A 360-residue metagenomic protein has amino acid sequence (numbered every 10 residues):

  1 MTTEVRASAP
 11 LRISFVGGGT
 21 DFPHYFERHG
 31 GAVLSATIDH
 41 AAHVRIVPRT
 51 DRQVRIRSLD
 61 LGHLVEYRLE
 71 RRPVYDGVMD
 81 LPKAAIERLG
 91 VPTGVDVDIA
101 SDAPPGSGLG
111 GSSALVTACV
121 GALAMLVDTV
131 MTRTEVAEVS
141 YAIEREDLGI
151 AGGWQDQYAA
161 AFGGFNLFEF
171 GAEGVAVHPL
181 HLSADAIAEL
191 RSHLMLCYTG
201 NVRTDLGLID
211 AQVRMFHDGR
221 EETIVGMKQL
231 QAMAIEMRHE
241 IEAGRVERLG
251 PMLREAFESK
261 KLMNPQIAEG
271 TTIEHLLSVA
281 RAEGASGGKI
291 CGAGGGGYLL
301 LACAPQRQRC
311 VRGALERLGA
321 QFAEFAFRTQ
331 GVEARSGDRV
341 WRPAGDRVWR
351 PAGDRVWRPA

Functional and structural regions predicted by a protein language model:
M1-V16, D21-F22, E27, V33-S35 (+4 more regions): C-terminal nucleotide
V91-D98: Conserved catalytic cysteine-centered active-site region of acyl-thioester-dependent Claisen-condensing enzymes
D96, M131-E138, G149: FAD-binding glycine-rich core of flavoenzymes that anchor FAD
A103-S107, S286: Short pre-catalytic strand/loop immediately N-terminal to key active-site residues, enriched for Gly-Thr
L109, K289-I290: A phosphate-binding catalytic loop at a beta-strand-loop-alpha-helix junction that coordinates phosphoryl groups
L109-T129, R133: DPxDG-like acidic metal-binding loop motif
G296: Glycine-rich active-site/cofactor-binding loop and its immediate structural neighborhood
